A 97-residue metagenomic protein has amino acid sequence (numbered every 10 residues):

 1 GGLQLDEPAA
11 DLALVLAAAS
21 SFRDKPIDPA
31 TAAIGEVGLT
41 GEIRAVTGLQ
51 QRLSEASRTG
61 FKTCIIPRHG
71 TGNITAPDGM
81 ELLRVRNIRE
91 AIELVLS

Functional and structural regions predicted by a protein language model:
G1-S97: Peripheral, non-AAA+ core regions of ATP-driven protein-machinery
